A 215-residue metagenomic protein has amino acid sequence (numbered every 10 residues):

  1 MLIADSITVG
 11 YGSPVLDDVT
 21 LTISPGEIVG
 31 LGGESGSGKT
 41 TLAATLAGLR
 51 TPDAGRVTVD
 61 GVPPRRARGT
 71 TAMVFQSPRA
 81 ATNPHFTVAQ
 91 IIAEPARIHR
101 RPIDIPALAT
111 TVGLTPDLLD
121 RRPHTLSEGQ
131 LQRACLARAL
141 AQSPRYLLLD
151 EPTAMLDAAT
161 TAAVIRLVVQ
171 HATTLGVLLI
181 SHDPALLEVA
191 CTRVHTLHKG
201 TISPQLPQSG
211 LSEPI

Functional and structural regions predicted by a protein language model:
G32-E34: The feature captures the beta-strand-to-loop junction immediately N-terminal to the Walker
A47: Helix-to-loop junction immediately C-terminal to a conserved catalytic motif
G55-G69: Conserved ABC transporter NBD signature motif
S77, P84-R100: Q-loop/switch helix immediately C-terminal to the Walker
P102-D117: Conserved ABC ATPase "signature" region
R122-L126, Q130: Conserved ABC ATPase signature
A162-T173: Helical segment within the ABC ATPase nucleotide-binding domain
